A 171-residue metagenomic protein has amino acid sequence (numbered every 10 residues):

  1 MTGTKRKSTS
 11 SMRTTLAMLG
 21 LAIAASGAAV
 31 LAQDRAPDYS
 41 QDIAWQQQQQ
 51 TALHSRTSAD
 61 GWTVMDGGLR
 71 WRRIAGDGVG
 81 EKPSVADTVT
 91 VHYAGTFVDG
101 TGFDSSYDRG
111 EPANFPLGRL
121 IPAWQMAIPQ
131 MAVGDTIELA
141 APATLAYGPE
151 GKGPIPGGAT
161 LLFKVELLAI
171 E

Functional and structural regions predicted by a protein language model:
T2-E171: Cross-family detector of peptidyl-prolyl cis-trans isomerase
